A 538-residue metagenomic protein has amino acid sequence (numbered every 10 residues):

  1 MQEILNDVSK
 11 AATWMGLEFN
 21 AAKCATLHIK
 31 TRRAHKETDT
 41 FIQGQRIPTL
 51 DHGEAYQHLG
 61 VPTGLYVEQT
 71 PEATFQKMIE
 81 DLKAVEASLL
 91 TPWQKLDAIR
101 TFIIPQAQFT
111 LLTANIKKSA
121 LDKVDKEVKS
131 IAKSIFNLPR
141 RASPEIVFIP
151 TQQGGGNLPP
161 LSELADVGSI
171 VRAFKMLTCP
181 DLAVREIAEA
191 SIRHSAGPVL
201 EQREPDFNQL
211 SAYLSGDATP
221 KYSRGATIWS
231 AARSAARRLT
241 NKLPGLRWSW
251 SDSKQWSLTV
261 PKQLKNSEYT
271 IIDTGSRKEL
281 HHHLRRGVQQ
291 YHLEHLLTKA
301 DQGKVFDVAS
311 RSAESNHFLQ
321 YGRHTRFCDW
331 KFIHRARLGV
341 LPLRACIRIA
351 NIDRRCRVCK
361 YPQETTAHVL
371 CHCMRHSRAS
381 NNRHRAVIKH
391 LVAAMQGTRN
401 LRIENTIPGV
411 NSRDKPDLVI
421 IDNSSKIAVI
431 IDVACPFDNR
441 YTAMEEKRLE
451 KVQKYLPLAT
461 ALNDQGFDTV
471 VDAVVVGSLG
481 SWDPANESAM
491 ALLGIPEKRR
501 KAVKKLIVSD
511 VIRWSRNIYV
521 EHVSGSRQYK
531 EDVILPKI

Functional and structural regions predicted by a protein language model:
M1-W14, K30-T31, V67, R375 (+1 more regions): Catalytic palm subdomain of template-directed nucleic-acid polymerases, centered on the conserved carboxylate motif
I4-L5, L17-E54: Short, conserved micro-motifs composed of acidic
F41-K118, V171-I187: Basic, alpha-helical interaction scaffolds
V124, R140-A345, N351, V511-R516: Extended C-terminal regions of large enzymes
P160, I349-K389, A393: Short Cys/His-based metal-binding microdomains
C346-I352, H390-A434, K454: Active-site metal-binding core of divalent-cation-utilizing nuclease and nuclease-like domains
I427-E450, V476-S478: Short beta-strand-loop-alpha-helix junction that forms the active-site gateway of nucleic-acid-processing nucleases
T469-I538: Domain-level recognition of nuclease-like catalytic cores that cleave nucleotide substrates
